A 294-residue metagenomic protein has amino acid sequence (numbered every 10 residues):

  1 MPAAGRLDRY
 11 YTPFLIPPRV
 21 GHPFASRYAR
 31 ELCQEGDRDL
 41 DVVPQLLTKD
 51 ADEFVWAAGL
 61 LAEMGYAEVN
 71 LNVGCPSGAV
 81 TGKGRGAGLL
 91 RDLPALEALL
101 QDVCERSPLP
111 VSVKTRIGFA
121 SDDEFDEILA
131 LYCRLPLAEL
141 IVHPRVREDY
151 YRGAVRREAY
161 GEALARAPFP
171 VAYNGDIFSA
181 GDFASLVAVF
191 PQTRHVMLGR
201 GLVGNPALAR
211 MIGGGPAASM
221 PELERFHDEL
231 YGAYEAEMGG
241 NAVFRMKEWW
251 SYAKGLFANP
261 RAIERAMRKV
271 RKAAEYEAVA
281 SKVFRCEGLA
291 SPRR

Functional and structural regions predicted by a protein language model:
M1-R294: Flavin-dependent oxidoreductase catalytic cores
